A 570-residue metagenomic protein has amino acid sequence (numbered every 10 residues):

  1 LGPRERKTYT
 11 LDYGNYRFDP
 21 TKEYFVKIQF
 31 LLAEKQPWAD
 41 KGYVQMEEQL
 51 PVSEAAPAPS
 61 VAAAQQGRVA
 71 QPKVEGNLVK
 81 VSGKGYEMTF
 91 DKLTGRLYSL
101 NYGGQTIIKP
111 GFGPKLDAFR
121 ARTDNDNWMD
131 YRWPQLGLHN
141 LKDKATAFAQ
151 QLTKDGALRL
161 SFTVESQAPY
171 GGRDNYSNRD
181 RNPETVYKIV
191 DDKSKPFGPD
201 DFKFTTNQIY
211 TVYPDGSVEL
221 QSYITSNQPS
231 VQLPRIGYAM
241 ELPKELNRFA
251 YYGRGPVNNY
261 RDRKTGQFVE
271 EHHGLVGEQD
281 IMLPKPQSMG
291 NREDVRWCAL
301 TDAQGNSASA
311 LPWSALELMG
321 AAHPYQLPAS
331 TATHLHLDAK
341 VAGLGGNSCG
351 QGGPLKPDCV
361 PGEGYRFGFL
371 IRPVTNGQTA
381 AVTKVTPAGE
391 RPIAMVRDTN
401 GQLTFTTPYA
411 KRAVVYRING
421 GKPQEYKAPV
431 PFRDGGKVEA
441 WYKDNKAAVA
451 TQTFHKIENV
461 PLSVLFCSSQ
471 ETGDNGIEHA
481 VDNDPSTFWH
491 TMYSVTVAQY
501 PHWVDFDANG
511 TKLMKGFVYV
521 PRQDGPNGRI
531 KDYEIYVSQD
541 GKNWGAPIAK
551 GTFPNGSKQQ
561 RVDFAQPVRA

Functional and structural regions predicted by a protein language model:
L1-T21, F30: Intrinsically disordered, low-complexity Pro/Gly/Ser/Thr-rich segments with frequent PxxP/GP/PP motifs and embedded
K7-L11, Y365, A428-V430, H502-V504 (+1 more regions): Short strand-edge motifs at loop-to-beta-strand transitions and within beta-strands of extracellular beta-rich domains
D12-T21, Q36, L50-A388: Beta-strand/loop-rich accessory regions of lumenal/periplasmic or secreted enzymes, predominantly carbohydrate-active
F30-W38, N445-A447: Short acidic/polar inter-strand loop motif in beta-rich domains
Q232-I236, P526-E534: Short coil-to-beta strand junction motifs in C2/discoidin
G389-N475, A480-P485, H502: Short, compositionally stereotyped local motifs that mark structural "simplifiers"
T453-G510, R522-R529, N543, A549-N555 (+1 more regions): Disordered, acidic Ser/Thr/Pro-rich linker "stalks" and the adjacent N-terminal cap of the next globular domain
Q566-A570: Noncatalytic modules at the cell exterior or secretory-pathway interfaces, chiefly beta-strand-rich lectin/adhesion
